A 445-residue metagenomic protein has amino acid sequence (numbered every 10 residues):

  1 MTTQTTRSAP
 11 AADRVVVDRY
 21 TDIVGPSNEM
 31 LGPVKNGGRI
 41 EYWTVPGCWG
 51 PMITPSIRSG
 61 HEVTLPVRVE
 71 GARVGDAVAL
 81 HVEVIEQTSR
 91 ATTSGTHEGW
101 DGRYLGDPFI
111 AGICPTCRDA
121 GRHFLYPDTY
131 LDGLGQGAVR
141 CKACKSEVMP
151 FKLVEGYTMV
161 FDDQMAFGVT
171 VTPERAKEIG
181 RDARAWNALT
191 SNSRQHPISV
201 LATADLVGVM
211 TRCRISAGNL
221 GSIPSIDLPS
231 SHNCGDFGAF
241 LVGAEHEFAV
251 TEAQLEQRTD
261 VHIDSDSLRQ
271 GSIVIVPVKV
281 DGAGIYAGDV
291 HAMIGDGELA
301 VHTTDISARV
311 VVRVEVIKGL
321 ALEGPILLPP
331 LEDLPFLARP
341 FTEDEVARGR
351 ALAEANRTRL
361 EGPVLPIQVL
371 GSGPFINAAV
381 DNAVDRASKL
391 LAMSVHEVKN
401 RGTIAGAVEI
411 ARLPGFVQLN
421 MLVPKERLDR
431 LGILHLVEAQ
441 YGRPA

Functional and structural regions predicted by a protein language model:
T2-D266, P277, D281, A355-A445: N-terminal, charged/glycine-rich beta-strand/loop interface patches
T251-Q257, K279-V364, V369: Redox cofactor-anchoring modules in respiratory/redox and cofactor-processing assemblies
V261, L268-S272, D305-V310: Short gly/pro-enriched beta-turn/loop segments at secondary-structure junctions
